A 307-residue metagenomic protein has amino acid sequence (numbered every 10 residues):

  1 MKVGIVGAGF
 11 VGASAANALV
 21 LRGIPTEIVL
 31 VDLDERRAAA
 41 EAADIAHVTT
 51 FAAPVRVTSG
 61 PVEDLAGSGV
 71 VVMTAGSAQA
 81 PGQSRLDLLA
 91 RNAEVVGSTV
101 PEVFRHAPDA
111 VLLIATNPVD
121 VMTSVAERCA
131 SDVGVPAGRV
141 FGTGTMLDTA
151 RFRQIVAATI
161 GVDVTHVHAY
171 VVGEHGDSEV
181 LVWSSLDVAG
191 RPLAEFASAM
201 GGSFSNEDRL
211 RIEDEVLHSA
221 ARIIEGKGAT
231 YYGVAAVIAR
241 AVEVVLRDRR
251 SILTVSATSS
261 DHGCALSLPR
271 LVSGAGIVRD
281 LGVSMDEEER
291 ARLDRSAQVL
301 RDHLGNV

Functional and structural regions predicted by a protein language model:
A8-G9: Glycine-rich Rossmann-fold phosphate-binding loop(s) that bind the pyrophosphate of adenine dinucleotide cofactors
G12-A13: N-terminal Rossmann-fold NAD(P) dinucleotide-binding loop
L19: Aromatic pocket-lining residues of Rossmann-like dinucleotide-binding sites
E27, L33-S68, Q83, N306: Conserved N-terminal Rossmann-fold NAD(P) cofactor-binding segment
A75-S77: Conserved NAD(P)H cofactor-binding loop of Rossmann-fold oxidoreductase domains
R85-R153: Rossmann-like NAD(P)(H) cofactor-binding subdomain of soluble oxidoreductases
A157-V307: Long, compositionally biased stretches enriched for glycine and/or charged residues
